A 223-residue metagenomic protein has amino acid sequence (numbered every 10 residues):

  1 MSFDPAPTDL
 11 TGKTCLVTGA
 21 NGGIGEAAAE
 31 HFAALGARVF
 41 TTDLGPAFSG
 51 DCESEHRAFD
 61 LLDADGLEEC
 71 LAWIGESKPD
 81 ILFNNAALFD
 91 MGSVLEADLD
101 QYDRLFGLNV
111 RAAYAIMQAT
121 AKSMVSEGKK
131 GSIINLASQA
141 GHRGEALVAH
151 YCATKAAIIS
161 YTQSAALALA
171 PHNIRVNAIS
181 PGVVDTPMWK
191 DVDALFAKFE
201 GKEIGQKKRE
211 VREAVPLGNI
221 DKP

Functional and structural regions predicted by a protein language model:
N21-G22: Conserved glycine-rich cofactor-binding loop
S93-V94, Q101-F106, K207, V211: Substrate-binding pocket helix/loop in short-chain dehydrogenase/reductase
L95, R143-A149, P171-H172, G218: Active-site loop immediately N-terminal to the catalytic Tyr-X3-Lys motif of short-chain dehydrogenase/reductase
M117, T154, T162: Active-site helix of classical SDR
K122, L167-A168: Alpha-helical segment proximal to the catalytic Tyr-Lys
S138: Residue(s) in the substrate-gating loop at a strand-loop-helix junction that position the organic substrate next
E203-I204, V215-P223: A conserved structural motif in NAD(P)-dependent oxidoreductases
